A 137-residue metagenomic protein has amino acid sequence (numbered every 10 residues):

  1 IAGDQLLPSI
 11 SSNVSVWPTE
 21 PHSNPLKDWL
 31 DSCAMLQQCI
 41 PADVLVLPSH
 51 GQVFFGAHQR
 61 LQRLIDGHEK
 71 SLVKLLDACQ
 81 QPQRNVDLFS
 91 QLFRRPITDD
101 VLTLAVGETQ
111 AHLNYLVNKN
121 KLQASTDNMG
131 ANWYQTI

Functional and structural regions predicted by a protein language model:
I1-L72: Metallo-beta-lactamase
V73-I137: C-terminal regulatory/interaction regions
